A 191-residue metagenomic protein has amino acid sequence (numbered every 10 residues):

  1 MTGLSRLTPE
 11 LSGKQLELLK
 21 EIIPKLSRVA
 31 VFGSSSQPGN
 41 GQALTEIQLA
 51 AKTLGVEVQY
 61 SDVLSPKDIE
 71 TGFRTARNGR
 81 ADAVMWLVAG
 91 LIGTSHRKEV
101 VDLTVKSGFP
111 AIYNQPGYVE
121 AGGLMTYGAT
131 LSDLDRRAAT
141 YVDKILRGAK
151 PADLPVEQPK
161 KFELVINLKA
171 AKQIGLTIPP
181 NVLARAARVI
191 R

Functional and structural regions predicted by a protein language model:
M1-R191: Short hydrophobic alpha-helices and adjacent helix-cap/hinge residues
